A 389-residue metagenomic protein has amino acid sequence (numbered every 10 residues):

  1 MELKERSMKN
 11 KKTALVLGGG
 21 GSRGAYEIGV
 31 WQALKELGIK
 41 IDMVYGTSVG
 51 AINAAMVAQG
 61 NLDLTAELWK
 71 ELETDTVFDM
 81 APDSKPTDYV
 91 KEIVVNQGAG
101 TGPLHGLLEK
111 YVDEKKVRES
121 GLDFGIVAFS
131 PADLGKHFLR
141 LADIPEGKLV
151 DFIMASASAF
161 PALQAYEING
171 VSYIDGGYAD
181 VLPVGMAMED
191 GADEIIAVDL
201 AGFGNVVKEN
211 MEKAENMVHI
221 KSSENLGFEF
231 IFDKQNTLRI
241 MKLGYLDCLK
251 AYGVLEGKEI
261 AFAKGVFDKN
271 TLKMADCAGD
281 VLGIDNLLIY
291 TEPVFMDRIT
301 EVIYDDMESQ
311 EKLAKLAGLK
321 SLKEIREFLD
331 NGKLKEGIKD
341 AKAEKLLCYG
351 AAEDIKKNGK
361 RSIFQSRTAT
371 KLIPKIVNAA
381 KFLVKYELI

Functional and structural regions predicted by a protein language model:
M1-T47, A55-I389: Patatin-like phospholipase
